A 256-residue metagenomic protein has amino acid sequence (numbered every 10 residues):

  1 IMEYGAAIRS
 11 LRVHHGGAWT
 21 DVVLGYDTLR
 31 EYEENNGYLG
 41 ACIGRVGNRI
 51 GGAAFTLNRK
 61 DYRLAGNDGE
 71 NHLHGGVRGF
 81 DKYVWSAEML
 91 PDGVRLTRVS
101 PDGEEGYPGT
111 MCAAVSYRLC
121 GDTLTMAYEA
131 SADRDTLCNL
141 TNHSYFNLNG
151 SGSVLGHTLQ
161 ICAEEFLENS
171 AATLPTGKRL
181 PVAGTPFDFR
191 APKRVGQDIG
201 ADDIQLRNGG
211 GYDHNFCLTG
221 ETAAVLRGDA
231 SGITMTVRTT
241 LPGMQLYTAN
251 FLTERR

Functional and structural regions predicted by a protein language model:
M2-R256: An exposed, glycine/acidic-rich loop-and-rim segment of catalytic or binding clefts
